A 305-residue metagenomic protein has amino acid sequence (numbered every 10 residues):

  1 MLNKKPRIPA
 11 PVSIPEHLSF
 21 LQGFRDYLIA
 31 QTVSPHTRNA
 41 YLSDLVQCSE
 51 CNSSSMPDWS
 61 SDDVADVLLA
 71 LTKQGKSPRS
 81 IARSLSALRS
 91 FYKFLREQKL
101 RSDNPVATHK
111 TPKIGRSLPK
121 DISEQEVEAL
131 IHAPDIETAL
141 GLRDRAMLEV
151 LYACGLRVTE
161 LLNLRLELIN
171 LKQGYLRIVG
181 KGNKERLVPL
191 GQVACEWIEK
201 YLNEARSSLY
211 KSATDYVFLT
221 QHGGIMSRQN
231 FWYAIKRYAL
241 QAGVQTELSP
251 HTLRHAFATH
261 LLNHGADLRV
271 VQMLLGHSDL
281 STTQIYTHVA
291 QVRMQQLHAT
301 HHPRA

Functional and structural regions predicted by a protein language model:
M1-A305: Conserved catalytic core of the tyrosine transesterase superfamily
